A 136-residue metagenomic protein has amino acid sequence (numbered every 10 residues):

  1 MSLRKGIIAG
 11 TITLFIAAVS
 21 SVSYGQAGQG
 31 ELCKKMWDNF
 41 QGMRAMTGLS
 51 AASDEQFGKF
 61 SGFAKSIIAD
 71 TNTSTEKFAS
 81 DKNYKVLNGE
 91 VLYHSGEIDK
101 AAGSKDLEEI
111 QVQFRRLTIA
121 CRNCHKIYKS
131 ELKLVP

Functional and structural regions predicted by a protein language model:
M1-K5: Positively charged n-region of N-terminal signal peptides that target proteins for export
A9-A18: Bacterial N-terminal signal peptides
S23-T118, L134-P136: Extracytoplasmic c-type cytochrome modules immediately beyond a signal peptide or single-pass transmembrane anchor
L117-Y128: The canonical Cys-X-X-Cys-His
K126-P136: Flexible coil segments in periplasmic/lumen-exposed cytochrome c-class electron-transfer proteins
